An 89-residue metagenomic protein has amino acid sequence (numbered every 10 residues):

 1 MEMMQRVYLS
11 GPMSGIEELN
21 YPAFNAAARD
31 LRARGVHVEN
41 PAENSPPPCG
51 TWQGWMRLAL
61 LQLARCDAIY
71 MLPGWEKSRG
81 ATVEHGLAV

Functional and structural regions predicted by a protein language model:
M1-V89: Conserved catalytic or regulatory cores that recognize and/or transform ribose-phosphate-containing ligands
